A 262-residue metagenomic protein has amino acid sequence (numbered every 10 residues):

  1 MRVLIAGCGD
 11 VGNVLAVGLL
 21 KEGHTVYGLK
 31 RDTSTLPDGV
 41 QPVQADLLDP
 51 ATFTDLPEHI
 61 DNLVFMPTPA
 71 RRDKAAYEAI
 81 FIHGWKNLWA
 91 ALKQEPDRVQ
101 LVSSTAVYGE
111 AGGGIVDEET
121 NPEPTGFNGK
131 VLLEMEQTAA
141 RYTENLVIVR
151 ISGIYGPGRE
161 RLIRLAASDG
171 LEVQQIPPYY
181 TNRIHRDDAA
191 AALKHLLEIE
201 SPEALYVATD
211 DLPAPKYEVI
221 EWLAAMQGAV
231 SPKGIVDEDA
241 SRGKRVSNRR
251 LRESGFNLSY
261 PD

Functional and structural regions predicted by a protein language model:
G12-N13: N-terminal Rossmann-fold NAD(P) dinucleotide-binding loop
Q41-D61: Conserved Rossmann-fold cofactor-binding substructure of NAD(P)-dependent oxidoreductases
L56, I60-Q100, E134: NAD(P)-cofactor binding segment of oxidoreductase domains
K86-T125: Conserved Rossmann-fold NAD(P)-dependent oxidoreductase catalytic core, especially the SDR/UDP-sugar
G112-I148: Catalytic helix-loop patch of NAD(P)-dependent Rossmann-fold dehydrogenases
I154, R159-R164, V173-L197: Substrate-positioning beta->alpha
A190-H195, I199-R242: Mid/C-terminal beta-alpha module of Rossmann-like enzyme folds, strongest in SDR-family dehydrogenases/epimerases
P232, E238-D262: C-terminal amphipathic/interface module of NAD(P)-dependent oxidoreductases and related NAD-binding regulators
